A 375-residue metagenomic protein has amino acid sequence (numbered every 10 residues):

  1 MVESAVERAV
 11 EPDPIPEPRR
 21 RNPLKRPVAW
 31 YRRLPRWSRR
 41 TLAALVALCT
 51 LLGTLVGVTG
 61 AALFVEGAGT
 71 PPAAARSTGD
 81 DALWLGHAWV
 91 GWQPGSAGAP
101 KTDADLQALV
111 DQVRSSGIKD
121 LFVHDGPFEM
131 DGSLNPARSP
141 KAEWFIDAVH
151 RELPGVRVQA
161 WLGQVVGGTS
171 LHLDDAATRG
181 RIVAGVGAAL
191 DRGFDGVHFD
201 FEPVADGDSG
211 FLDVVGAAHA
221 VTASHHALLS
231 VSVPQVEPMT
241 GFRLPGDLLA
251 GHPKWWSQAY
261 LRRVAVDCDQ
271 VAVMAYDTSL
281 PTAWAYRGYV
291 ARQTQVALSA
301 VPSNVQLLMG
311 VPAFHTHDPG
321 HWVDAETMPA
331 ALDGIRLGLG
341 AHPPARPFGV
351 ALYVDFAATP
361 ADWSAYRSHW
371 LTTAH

Functional and structural regions predicted by a protein language model:
M1-K25: N-terminal targeting leaders characterized by basic, low-complexity, disordered sequences that direct proteins
N22-G53: N-terminal Sec-pathway targeting helices
L51-P72: Membrane-interface motif at the C-terminal end of an N-terminal transmembrane signal
G60-E66, Y276-T278, A300-H375: Substrate-binding cleft of secreted/luminal carbohydrate-active enzymes
P72-S116, D120, H124-A265: Chitinase-like catalytic core of GlcNAc-active glycosidases
L121, F199, V271, M309 (+1 more regions): Conserved, mostly hydrophobic/aromatic
S139-W144, A220, V273-H317: Glycoside hydrolase catalytic-domain groove-lining segments
V204-D208, A227-A297, G320-R336: Extracellular glycoside hydrolase catalytic/binding regions
